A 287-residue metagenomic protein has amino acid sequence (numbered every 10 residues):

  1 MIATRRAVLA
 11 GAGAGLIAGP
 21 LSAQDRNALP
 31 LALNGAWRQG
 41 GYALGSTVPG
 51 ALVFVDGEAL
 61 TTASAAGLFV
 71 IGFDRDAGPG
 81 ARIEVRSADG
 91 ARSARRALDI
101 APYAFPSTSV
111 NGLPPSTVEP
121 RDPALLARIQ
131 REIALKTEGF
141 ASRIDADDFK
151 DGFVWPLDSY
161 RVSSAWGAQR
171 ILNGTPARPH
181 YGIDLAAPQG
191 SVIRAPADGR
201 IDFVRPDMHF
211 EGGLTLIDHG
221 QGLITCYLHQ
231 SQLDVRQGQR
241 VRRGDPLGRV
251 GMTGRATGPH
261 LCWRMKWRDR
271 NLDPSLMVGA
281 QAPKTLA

Functional and structural regions predicted by a protein language model:
M1-G15: N-terminal secretory signal peptides and thylakoid transit peptides that target proteins across membranes
Q24-Y103: Ser/Thr-rich low-complexity repeats and stalk/linker segments
A97-E211: Surface-exposed, glycine-biased beta-strand/turn segments
V192-F203, D234-V250: Short, well-structured beta-strand-loop connectors
P196-S231, P259-R264: Zn2+-dependent peptidoglycan hydrolase active-site motif and core
R242-G251, R255-T257, W263-A287: Extended, charge-rich intrinsically disordered regulatory tails
